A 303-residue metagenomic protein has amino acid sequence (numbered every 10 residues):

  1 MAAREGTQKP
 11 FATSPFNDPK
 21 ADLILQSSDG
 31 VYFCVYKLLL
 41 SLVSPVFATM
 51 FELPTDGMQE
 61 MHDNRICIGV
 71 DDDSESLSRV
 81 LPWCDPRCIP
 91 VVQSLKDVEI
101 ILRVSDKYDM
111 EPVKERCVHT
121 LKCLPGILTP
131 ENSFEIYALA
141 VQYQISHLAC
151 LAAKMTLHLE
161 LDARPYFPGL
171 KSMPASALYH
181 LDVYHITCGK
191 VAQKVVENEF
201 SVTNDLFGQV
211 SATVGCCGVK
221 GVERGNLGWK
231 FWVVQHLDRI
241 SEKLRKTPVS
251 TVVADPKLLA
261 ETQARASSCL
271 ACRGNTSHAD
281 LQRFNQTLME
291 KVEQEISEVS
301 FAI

Functional and structural regions predicted by a protein language model:
M1-V92, Q235-I303: BTB/POZ (also called T1 in voltage-gated K+ channels) oligomerization domain detector
L38-L39, F47, R116-V118, A153: Short coil/turn segments at secondary-structure boundaries
P45, E52-D56, D85, M110 (+3 more regions): Short amphipathic alpha-helices and their capping/turn residues within compact interaction modules
G57-H62, L95-K96, L128-S133: Alpha-helical oligomerization/assembly modules used to build nucleoprotein complexes
N64-I66, P82-I89, V98-V104, S133-Y137: Short acidic, glycine/Ser/Thr-rich loop/turn "cap" segments at secondary-structure junctions
V92-Q93, D106: Substrate-binding cleft of extracellular glycoside hydrolase catalytic domains
V98-L128, F134-Y143, L148-A152: Internal, conserved structured core segments that host functional sites
T129-I303: Acidic, serine/threonine- and proline-rich low-complexity regulatory tracts
